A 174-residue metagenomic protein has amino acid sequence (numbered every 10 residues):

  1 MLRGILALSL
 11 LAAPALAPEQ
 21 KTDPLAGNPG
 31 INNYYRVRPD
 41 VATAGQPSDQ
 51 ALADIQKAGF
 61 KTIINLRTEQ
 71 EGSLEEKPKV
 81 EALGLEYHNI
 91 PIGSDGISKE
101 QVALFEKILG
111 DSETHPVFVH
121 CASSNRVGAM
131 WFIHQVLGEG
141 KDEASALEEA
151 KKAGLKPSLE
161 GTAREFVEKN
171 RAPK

Functional and structural regions predicted by a protein language model:
M1-A7: Sec-dependent signal peptide recognition, specifically the positively charged N-region followed immediately by
L8-A17: Hydrophobic h-region of N-terminal signal peptides that target proteins for export in Gram-negative bacteria
L16-V117, F132-K174: Cys-dependent protein tyrosine phosphatase-like superfamily
V117-G128: A phosphate-binding catalytic loop at a beta-strand-loop-alpha-helix junction that coordinates phosphoryl groups
